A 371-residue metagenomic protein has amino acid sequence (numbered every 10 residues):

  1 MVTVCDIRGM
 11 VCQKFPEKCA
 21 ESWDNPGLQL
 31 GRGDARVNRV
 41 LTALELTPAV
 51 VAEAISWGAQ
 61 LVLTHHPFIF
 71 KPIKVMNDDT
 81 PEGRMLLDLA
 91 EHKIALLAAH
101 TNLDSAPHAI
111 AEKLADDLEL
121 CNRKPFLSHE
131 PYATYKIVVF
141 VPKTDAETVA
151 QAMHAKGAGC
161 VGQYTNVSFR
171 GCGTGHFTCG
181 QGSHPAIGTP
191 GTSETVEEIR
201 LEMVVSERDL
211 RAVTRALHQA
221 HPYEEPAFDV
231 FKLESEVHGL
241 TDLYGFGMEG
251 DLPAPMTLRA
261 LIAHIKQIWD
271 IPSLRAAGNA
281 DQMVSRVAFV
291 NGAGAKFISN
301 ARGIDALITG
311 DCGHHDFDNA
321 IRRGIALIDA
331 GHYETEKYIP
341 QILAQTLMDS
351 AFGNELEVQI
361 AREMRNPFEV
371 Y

Functional and structural regions predicted by a protein language model:
M1-Y371: Hydrophobic structural segments
